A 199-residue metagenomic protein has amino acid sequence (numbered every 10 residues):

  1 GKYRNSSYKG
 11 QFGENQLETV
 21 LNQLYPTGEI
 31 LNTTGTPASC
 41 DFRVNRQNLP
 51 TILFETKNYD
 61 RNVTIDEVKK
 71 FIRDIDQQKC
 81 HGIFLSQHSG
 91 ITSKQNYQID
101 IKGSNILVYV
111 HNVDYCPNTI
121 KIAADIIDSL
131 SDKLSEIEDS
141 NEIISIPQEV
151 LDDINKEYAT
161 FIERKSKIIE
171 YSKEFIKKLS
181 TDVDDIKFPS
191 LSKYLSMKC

Functional and structural regions predicted by a protein language model:
G1-K79, F84-L85: Extended, gly/pro-poor, charged amphipathic helical "stalk/hinge" elements that serve as dimerization and scaffold
Y8, F12-Q16, P37, V63-D66 (+6 more regions): Charged, alpha-helix-enriched surfaces in structured cytosolic catalytic cores of large nucleotide-utilizing machines
L31, T64, S89-T92, N118 (+3 more regions): Generic marker of "main functional regions" within proteins
K57-F71, N112-A124, S166-K177: Short, surface-exposed, charge-dense and proline/glycine-enriched linear segments
H88-I144: Domain-level recognition of nuclease-like catalytic cores that cleave nucleotide substrates
A124, D128-C199: Contiguous, amphipathic alpha-helical segments that mediate oligomerization or scaffolding in large protein assemblies
